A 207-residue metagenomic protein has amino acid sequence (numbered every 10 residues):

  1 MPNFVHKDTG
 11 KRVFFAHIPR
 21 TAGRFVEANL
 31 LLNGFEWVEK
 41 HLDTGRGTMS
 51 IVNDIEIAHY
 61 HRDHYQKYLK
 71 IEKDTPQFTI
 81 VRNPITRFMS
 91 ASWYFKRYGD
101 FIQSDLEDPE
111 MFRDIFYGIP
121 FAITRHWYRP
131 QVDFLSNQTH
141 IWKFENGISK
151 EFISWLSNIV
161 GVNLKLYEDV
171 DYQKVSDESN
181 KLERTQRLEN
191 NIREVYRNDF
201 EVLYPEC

Functional and structural regions predicted by a protein language model:
M1-C207: Membrane-interface amphipathic segments in extracytoplasmic regions
